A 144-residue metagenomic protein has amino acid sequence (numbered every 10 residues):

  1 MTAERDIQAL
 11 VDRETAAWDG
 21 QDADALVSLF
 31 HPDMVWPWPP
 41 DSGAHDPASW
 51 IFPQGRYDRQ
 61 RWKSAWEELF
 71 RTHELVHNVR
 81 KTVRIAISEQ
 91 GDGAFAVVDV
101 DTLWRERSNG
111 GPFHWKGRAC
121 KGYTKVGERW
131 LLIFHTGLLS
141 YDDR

Functional and structural regions predicted by a protein language model:
E4-R5, A23-Q90, F113: A solvent-exposed, acidic/Ser-Thr-rich amphipathic alpha-helical stretch
P37-P39, A94-W104: Short, well-ordered beta-strand segments in beta-rich or mixed alpha/beta enzyme and ligand-binding folds
W66, R80-A86, V100-T102, G117-T124 (+1 more regions): Hydrophobic/aromatic beta-strand elements that line small-molecule binding cavities or substrate pockets in beta-rich
F95, H114-R144: Short beta-strand edge/turn micro-motifs at domain boundaries
L103-F113: Short, cysteine-centered beta-strand-loop-beta hairpins and adjacent loop/turn segments enriched in charged/polar
